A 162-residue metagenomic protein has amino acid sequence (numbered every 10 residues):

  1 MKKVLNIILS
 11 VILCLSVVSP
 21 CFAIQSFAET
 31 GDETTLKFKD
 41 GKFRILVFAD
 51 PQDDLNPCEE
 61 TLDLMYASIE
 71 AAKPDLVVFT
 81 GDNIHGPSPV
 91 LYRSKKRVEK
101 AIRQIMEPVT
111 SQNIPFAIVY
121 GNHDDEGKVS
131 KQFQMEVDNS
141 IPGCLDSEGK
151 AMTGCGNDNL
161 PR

Functional and structural regions predicted by a protein language model:
M1-L5, K131: Structural motif marking the loop-to-transmembrane transition
V4-I24: Sec-dependent N-terminal signal peptides of Gram-positive bacterial secreted proteins and lipoproteins
V11, F43-R44, D158: Residue-level detector of short, conserved catalytic/binding motifs and their immediate flanks
Q25-A101: N-terminal active-site segment of His-dependent metallophosphoesterases
T30-G31, E99-R162: Extended active-site neighborhood of metal-dependent phosphoesterases/phosphodiesterases
